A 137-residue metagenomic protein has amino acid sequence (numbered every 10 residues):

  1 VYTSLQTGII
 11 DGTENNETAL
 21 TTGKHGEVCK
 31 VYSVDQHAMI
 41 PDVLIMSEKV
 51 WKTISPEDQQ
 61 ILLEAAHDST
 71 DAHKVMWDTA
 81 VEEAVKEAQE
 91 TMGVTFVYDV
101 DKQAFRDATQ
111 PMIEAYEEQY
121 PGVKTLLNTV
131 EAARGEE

Functional and structural regions predicted by a protein language model:
V1-E137: N-terminal secretory/targeting leader peptides
